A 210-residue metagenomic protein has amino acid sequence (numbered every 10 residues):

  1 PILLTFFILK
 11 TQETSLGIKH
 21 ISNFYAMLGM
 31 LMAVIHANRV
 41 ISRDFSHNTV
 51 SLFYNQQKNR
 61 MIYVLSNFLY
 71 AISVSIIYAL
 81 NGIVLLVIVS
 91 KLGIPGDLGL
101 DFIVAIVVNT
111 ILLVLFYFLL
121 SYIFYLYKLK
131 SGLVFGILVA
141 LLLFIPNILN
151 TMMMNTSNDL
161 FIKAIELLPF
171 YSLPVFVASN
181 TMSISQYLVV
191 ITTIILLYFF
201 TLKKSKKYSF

Functional and structural regions predicted by a protein language model:
I2-A33, A37-V40, L65-L138, P174-V190: Secretory targeting signals
I8-L16, D97, G132-F210: Terminal transmembrane helical anchor/hairpin motif
Y25, Y54-N55, A164, A178: Short N-terminal micro-motifs specific to bacterial/archaeal maturation and metal-cluster initiation sites
V40-S73: Helix-loop-helix units of permease transmembrane domains in multi-pass membrane transporters, especially ABC
F45, V64, F68, V107 (+5 more regions): Broad hydrophobic/π-residue packing in well-ordered secondary structure
F45-F53, A79-I83, F116-K128, N155-P169 (+1 more regions): Juxtamembrane/interfacial segments around transmembrane helices
N59, Y78-N81, T151: Generic alpha-helical propensity signal that fires on short helical segments and nearby coil/disordered stretches
